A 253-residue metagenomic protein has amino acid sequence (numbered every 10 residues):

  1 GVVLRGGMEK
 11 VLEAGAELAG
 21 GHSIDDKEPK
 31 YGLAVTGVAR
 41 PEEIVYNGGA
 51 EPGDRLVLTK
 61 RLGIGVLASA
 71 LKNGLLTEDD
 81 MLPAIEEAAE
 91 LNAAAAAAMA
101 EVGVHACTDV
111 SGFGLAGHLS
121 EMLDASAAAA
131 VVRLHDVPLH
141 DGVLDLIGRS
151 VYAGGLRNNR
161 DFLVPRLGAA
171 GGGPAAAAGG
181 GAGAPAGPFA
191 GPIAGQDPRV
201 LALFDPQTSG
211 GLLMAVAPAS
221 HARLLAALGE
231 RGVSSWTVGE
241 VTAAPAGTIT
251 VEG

Functional and structural regions predicted by a protein language model:
G1-G253: Helix-biased detector of long, well-ordered alpha-helical tracts
